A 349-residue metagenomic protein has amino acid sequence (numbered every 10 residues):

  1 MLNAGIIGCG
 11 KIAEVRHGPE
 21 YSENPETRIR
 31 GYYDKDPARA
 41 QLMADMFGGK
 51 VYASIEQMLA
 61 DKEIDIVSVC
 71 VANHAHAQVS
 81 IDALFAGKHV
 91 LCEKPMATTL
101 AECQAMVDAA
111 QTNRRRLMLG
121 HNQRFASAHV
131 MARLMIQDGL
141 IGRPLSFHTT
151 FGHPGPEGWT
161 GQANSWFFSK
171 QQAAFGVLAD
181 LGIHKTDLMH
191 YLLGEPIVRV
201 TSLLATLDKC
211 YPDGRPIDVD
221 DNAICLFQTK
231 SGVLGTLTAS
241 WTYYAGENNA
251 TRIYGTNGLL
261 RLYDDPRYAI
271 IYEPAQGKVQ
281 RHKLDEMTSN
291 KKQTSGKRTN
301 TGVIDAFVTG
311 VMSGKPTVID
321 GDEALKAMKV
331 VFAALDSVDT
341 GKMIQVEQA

Functional and structural regions predicted by a protein language model:
M1, T27, I66-V69, Q104 (+3 more regions): C-terminal helix-rich "cap/oligomerization" subdomain common to oxidoreductases
M1-F47: N-terminal Rossmann-like dinucleotide-binding module
I12, K35, K291-I304: Active-site loop of classical SDR/Rossmann-like NAD(P)-dependent oxidoreductases, centered on the catalytic Tyr-X3-Lys
D36, G49-A109: Beta-loop-alpha module in the N-terminal Rossmann-like domain of NAD(P)-dependent dehydrogenases, especially those
A53, V69, C92, L117-L119 (+2 more regions): Hydrophobic residues in well-ordered beta-strands that form the structural core
A105-N122, G142-F147: Rossmann-fold dehydrogenase core element
Q123-P216, G341: Predominantly a Rossmann-like dinucleotide-binding segment in NAD(P)-dependent oxidoreductases
D187-Y268, T301-K315: Contiguous beta-strand/loop segments that form the cofactor/metal-binding neighborhood of enzyme cores
